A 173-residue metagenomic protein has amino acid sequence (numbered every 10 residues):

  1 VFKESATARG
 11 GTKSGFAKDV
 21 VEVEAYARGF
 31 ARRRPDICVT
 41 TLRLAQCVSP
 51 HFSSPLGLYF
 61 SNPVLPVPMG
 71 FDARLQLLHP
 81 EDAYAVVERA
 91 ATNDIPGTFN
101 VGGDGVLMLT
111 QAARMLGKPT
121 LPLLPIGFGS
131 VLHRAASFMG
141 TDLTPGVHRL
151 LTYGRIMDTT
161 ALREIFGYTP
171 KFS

Functional and structural regions predicted by a protein language model:
V1, A6-A8, A45-V48: Active-site segment of SDR-like NAD(P)-dependent oxidoreductases
V1, H51-L56, Q111-R114: Short aromatic-enriched loop/helix-cap "lid" or pocket-rim segments at secondary-structure transitions that line
T7-T12, G57-D82: A conserved pocket-lining segment of Rossmann-fold NAD(P)-dependent short-chain dehydrogenase/reductase
T12-L42: Active-site Tyr-X1-5-Lys
V21, P35-I37, C47-L58, R89-N100 (+1 more regions): Glycine/proline-rich active-site loop of Rossmann-fold NAD(P)-dependent oxidoreductases
T41, F71-Y84, T98, L109 (+1 more regions): Conserved loop-to-helix N-cap of the C-terminal "lid" that shapes the substrate pocket in Rossmann-like
Y84-G146, T159: Mid/C-terminal beta-alpha module of Rossmann-like enzyme folds, strongest in SDR-family dehydrogenases/epimerases
R163-E164, F172-S173: Amphipathic terminal alpha-helices
